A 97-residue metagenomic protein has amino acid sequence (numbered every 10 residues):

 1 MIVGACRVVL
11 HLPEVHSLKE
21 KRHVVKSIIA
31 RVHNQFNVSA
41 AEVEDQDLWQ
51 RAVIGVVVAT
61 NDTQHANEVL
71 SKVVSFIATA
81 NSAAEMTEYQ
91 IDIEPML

Functional and structural regions predicted by a protein language model:
I2-Q35, S39: N-terminal first-folded block
V3, A41-D62, P95: Short, charge-patterned binding micro-sites
C6-L10, I54-V56, Y89-I93: A structural signal for short, well-ordered beta-strand segments
L12-V15, A59-T63: Structural beta->alpha junctions
V24-V25, V38, V43, V58 (+3 more regions): Hydrophobic aliphatic residue packing
F36-V43, E85-I91: Short beta-strand elements
T60-L97: C-terminal structural segments of small proteins and small subunits
